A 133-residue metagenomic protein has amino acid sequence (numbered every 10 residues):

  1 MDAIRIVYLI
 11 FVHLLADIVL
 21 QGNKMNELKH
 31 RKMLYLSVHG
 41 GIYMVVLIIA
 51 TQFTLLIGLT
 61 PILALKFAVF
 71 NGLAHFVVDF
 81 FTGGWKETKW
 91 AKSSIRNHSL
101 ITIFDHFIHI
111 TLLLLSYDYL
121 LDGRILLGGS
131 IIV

Functional and structural regions predicted by a protein language model:
M1-K92, S99-V133: Hydrophobic alpha-helical transmembrane segments
